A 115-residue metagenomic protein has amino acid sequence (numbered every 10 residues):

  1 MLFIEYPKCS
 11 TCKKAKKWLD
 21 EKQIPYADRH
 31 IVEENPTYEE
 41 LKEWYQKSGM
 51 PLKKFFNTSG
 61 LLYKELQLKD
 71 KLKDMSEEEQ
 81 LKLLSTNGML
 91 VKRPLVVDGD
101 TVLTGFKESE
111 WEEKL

Functional and structural regions predicted by a protein language model:
M1-K22, Y26-I31: Local sequence-structure signature of Cys/Sec-based thiol-disulfide redox active-site neighborhoods
L19, K114-L115: Alpha-helix C-terminal capping segments
E33-K114: Thiol/selenol-based redox catalytic cores and closely related redox-interacting motifs
